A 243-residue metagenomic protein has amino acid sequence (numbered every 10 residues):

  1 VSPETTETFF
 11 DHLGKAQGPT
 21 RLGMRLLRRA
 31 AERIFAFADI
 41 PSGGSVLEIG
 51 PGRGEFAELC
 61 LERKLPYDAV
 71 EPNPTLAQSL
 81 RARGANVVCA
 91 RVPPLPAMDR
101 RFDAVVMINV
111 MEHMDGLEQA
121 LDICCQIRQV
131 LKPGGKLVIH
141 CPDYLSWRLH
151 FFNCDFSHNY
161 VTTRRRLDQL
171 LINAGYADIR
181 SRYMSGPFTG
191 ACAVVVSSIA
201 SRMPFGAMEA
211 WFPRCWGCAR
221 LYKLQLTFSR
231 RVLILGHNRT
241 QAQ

Functional and structural regions predicted by a protein language model:
V1-R100, A104-I108, C124, S229-V232 (+1 more regions): Conserved N-terminal segment of class I S-adenosyl-L-methionine
L13, P66, V106, K132 (+2 more regions): Generic signal for short, ordered secondary-structure residues within or immediately flanking folded domains
L13-G14, C60, I127-Q129, P133 (+1 more regions): Prokaryotic Sec-type signal peptides and long signal-anchor helices with extended Leu/Ile/Val-rich h-regions
G18-R21, E55, P93, D115-I127 (+1 more regions): S-adenosyl-L-methionine-dependent methyltransferase catalytic module, highlighting the catalytic core
S45, G134-K136: Short glycine-centered segments of the SAM/dcSAM-binding site in methyltransferase folds
R100, V110, M184-G186: Flexible loop residues that form catalytic and substrate-binding hotspots at small-molecule/glycan-binding clefts
A104-E118: A short SAM/SAH-binding and catalytic strip from SAM-dependent methyltransferases
